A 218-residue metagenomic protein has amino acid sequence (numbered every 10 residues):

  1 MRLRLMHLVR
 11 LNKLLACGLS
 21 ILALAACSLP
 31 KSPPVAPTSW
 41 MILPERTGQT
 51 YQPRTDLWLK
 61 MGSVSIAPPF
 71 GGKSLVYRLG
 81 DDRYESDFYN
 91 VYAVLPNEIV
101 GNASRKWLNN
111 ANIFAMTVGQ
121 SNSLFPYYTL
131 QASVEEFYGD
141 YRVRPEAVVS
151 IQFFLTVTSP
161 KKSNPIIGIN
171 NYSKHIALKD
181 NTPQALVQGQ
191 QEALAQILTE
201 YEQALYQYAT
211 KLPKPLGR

Functional and structural regions predicted by a protein language model:
M1-C27: Sec-dependent bacterial lipoprotein signal peptides
C27-N97, A209-R218: A structural "domain/chain start" motif
L29-Q49, T55, A111-S163: Surface-exposed short loop/turn segments
Y84-V91, P160-Q203: Short secondary-structure boundary motifs at beta->alpha junctions and helix caps
N90-A111: Structured, soluble extracytoplasmic/luminal domains of envelope-associated proteins
R105, N109-I113, E202-T210: Sec-exported extracytoplasmic/periplasmic mature domains
